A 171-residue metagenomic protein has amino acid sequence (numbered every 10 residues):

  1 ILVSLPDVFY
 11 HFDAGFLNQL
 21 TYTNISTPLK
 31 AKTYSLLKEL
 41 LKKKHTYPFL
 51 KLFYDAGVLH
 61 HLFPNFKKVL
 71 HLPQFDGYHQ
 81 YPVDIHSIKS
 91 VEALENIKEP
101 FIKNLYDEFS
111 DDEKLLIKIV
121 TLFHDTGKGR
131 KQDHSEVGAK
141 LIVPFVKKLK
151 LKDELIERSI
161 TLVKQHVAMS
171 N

Functional and structural regions predicted by a protein language model:
I1-P100, E113, V143-K150, K164 (+1 more regions): Glycine- and charge-enriched loop/helix tracts that form the active or gating conduit in phosphate/cation-handling
P82, K103-N171: Divalent metal-dependent catalytic cores for phosphoryl transfer on phosphate-bearing substrates
